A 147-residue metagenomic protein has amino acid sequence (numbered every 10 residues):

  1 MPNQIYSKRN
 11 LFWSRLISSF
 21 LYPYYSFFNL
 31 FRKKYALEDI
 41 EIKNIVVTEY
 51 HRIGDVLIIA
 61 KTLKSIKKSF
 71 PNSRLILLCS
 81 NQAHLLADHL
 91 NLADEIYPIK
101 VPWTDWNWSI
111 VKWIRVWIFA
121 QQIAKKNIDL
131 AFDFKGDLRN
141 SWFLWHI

Functional and structural regions predicted by a protein language model:
M1-I147: Catalytic machinery of carbohydrate-active enzymes, primarily nucleotide-sugar-dependent glycosyltransferases
